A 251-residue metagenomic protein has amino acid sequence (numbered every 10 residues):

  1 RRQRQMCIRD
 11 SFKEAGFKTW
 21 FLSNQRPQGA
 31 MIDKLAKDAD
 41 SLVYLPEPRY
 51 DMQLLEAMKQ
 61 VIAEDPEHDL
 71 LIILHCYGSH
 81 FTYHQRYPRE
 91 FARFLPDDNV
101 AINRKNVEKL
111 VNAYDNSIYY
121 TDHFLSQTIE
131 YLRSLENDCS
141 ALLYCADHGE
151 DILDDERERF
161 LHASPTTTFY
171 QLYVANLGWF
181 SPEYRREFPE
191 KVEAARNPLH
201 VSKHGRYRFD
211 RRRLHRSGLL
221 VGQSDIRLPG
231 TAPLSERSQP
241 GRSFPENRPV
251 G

Functional and structural regions predicted by a protein language model:
R1-G251: Catalytic domains that recognize anionic headgroups
